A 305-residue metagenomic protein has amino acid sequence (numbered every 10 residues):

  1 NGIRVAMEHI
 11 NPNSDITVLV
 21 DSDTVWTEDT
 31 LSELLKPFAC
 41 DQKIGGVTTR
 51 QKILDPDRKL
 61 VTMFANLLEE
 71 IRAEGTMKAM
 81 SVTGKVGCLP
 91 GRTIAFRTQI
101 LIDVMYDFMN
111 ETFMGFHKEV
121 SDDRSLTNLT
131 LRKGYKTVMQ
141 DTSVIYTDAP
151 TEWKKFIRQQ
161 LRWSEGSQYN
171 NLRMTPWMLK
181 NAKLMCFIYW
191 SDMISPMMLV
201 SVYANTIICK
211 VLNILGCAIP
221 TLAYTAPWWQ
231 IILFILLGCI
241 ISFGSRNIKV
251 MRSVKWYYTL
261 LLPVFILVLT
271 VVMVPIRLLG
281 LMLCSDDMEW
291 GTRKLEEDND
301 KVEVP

Functional and structural regions predicted by a protein language model:
N1-M178, V304: Non-transmembrane catalytic domains and loops of membrane-associated enzymes and transporters that build or traffic
W26, W153, W163, W177 (+4 more regions): A residue-identity detector for tryptophan
L34, N171, V211, R277-L281 (+1 more regions): Amphipathic alpha-helical interaction segments
A182-S195: Loop-to-transmembrane boundary segments
D192-D287: Membrane-embedded multi-pass helical conduit in multi-pass membrane proteins, especially envelope-biosynthetic
L281-P305: Membrane-interface alpha-helices
